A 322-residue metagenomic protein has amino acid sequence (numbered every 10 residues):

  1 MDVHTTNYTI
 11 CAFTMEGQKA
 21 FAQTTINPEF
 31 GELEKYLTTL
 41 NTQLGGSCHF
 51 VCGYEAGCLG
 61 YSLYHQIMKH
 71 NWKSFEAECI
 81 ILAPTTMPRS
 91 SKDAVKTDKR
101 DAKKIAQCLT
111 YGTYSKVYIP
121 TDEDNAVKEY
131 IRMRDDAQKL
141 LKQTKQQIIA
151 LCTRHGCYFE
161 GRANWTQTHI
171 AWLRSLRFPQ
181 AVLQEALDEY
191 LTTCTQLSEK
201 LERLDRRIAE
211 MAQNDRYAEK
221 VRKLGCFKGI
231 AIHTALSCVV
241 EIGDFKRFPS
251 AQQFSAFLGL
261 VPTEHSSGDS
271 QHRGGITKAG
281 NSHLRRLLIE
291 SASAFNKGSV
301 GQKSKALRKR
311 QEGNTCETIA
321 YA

Functional and structural regions predicted by a protein language model:
M1-A322: A detector of single, family-specific signature residues that are central to catalytic or substrate-handling motifs
